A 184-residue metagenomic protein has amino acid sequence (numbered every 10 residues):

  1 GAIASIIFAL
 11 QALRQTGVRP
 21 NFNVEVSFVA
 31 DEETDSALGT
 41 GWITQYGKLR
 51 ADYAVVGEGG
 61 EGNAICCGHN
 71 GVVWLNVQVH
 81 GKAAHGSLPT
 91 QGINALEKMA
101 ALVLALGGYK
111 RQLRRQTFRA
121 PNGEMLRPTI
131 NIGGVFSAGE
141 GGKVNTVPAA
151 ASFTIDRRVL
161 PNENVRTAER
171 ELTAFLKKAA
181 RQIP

Functional and structural regions predicted by a protein language model:
G1-K110, E124, P128, V147: Fold-level recognition of mixed alpha/beta catalytic cores in primary-metabolism enzymes, strongest
V73-P184: Metal-dependent amide/peptide-bond hydrolase catalytic core, centered on the "pita-bread" metallohydrolase fold
